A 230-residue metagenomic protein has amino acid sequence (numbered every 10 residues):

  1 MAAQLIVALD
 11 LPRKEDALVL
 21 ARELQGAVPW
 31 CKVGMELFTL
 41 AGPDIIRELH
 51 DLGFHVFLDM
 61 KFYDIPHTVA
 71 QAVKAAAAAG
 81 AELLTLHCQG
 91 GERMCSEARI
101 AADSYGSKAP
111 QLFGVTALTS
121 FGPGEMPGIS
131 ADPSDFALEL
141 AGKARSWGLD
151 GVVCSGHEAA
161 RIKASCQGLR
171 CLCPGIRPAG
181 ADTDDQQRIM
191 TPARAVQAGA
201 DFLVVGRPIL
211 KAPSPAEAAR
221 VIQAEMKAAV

Functional and structural regions predicted by a protein language model:
M1-E23, A27: N-terminal glycine-rich anion-binding loop in soluble enzyme alpha/beta folds
A2-A3, D64, T68-G151, S155-A160 (+2 more regions): Conserved anion-binding
I6, P29-K32, F57, T85 (+3 more regions): Conserved beta-strand positions in the central sheet of alpha/beta enzyme cores
V7, C31, K61, L84 (+4 more regions): Conserved, mostly hydrophobic/aromatic
E23-L24, L49, A76, A144 (+3 more regions): Generic structural signal for hydrophobic
G26, L52, A79, W147 (+1 more regions): Structural motif
A79-E92, P178-A179, D185-A218: Glycine-rich phosphate-binding active-site loops on the catalytic face of alpha/beta enzymes
C95-A101, Y105, V196, I209-V230: C-terminal helical cap(s) of enzyme catalytic domains, especially alpha/beta-barrels
